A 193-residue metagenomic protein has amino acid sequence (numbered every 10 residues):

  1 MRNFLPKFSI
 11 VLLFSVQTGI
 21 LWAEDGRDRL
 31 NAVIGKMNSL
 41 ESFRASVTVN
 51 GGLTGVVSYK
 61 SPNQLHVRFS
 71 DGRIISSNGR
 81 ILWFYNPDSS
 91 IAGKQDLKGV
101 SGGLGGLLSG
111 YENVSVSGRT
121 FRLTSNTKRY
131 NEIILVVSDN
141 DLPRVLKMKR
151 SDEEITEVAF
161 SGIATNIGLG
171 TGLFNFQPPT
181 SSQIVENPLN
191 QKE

Functional and structural regions predicted by a protein language model:
M1-S9, G19: Bacterial N-terminal signal peptides that target proteins for export
G19-L53, K60-P62, G72, I167 (+2 more regions): N-terminal leader/targeting segments and the immediate start of mature chains
M37, K98-G110: Short, solvent-exposed helix-to-loop capping segments enriched in aromatics
L40-S46, S61-R68, S117-R122, N140-K147: Short, hydrophobic/aromatic-rich segments at coil-to-beta transitions
T48-N50, R68-S70, Y85-P87, T124-N126 (+1 more regions): A generic structural motif
G52-G103, T156-E157: An acidic-aromatic
E112-P188: Gly/Pro-enriched, hydrophobic low-complexity segments that function as extracytoplasmic propeptides/linkers
